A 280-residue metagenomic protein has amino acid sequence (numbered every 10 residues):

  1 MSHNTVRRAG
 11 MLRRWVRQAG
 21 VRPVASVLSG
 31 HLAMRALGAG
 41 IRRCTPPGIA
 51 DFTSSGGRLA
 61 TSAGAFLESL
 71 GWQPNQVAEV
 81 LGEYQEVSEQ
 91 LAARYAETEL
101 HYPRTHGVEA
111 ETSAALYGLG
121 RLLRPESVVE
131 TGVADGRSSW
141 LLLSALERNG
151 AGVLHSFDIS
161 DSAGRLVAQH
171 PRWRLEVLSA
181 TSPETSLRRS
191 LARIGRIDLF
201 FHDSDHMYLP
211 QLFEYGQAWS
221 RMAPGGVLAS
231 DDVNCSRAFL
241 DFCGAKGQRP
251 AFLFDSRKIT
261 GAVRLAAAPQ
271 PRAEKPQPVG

Functional and structural regions predicted by a protein language model:
S2-F201, D205-G280: A short alpha-helical cap/connector motif
